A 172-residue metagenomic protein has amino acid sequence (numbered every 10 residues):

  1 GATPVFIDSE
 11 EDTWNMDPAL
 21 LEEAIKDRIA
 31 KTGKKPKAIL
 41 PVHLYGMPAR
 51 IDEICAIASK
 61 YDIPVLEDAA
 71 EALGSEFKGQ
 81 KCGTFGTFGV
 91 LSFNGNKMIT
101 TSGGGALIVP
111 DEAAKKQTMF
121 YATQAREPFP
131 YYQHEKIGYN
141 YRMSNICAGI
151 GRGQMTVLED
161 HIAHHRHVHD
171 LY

Functional and structural regions predicted by a protein language model:
G1: Structured binding elements
F6-E10: Short beta->alpha connector loops at strand-helix junctions that form conserved, small/polar/Pro-enriched
D12-T101, A106-A113: Active-site phosphate-binding strand-loop segment of PLP-dependent enzymes
A72-K78, F85-Y172: Active-site region of PLP-dependent enzymes
